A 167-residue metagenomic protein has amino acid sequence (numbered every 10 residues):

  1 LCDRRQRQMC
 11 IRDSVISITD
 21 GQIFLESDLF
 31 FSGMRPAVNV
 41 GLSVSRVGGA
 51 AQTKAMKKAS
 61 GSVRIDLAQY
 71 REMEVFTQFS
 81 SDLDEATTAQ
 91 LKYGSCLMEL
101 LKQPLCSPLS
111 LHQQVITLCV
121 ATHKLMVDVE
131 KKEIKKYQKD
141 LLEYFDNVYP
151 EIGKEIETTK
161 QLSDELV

Functional and structural regions predicted by a protein language model:
L1-R7, I11: Single conserved hydrophobic/aromatic residue that forms the stacking wall/gate of nucleotide- or nucleobase-binding
R5, Q22-I23, L29-F31, S43-V47 (+1 more regions): Short, glycine-/Ser/Thr-/acidic-enriched flexible segments
R12-V15, A59, V63, M73 (+3 more regions): Generic structural signal of hydrophobic/aromatic residues within well-ordered alpha-helices of folded domains
D13-G41: Flexible glycine/proline-rich, aromatic-decorated loop/lid segments
L29-P36, D66-Y70, S107-Q114: N-proximal short alpha-helices
V44-S107: Long, amphipathic alpha-helical stalk/connector segments used for oligomerization, subunit docking, or mechanical
E85-V167: Terminal-proximal interaction/regulatory segments of ATP-powered molecular machines
